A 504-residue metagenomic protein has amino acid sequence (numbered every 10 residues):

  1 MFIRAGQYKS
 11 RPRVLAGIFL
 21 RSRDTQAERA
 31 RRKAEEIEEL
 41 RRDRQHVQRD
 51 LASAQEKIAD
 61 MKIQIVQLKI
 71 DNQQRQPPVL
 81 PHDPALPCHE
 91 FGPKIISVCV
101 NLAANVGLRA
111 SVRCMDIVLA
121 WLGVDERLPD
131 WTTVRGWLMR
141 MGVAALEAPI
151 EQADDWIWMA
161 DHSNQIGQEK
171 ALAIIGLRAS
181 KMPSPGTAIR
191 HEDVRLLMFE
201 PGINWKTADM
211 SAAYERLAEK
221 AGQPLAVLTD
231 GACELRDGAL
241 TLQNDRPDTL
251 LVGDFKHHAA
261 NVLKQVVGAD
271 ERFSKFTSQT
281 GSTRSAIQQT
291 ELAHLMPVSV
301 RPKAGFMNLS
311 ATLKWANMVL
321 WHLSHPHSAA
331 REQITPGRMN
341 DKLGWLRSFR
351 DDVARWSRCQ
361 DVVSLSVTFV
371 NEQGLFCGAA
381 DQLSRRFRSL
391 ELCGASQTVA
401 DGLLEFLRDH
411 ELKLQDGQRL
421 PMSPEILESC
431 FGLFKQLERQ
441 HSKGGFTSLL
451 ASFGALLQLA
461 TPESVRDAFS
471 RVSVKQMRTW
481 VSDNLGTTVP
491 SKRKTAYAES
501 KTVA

Functional and structural regions predicted by a protein language model:
I3-V14, E28, I37, I63-N101 (+1 more regions): Basic, short loop/linker segments at the boundary and entry of helix-turn-helix/winged-helix-like folds
R23-Q26, A30, I37-L40, R44-V47 (+5 more regions): Heptad-repeat positions
K33, L51, I58, A232-L242 (+1 more regions): Acidic/histidine-rich catalytic cores and adjacent linkers of DNA breakage/strand-transfer/modification proteins
Q67, Q74, P78-P93, L108 (+7 more regions): RNase H-like nuclease fold core
P93-N101, L119-G123, R195-F199, L412-D416 (+1 more regions): Glycine- and acidic
L102-L119: Short, charged amphipathic recognition helices of the HTH superfamily and cognate SANT/SANTA-like modules
D248-K264, G417, S423: RNase H-like polynucleotidyl transferase catalytic core
V267-Q288: A polyampholytic, Gly/Pro-enriched intrinsically disordered region
